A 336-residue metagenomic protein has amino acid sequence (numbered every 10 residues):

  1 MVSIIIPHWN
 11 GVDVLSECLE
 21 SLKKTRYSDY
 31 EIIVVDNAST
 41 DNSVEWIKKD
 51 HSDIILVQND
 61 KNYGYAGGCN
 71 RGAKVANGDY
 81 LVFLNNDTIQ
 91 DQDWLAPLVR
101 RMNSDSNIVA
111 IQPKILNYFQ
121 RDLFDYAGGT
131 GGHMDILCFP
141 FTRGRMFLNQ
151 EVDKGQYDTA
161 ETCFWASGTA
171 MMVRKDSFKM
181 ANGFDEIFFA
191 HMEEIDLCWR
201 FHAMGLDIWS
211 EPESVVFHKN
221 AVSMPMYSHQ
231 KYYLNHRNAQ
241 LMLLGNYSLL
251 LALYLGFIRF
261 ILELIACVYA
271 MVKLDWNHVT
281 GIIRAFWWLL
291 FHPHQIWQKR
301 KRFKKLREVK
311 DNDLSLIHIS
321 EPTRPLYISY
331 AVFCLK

Functional and structural regions predicted by a protein language model:
E20-D29: Short, acidic, metal-binding catalytic loop of nucleotide-sugar glycosyltransferases
N59-A76, N86, P97: Glycine-rich, basic loop-to-helix element that forms the pyrophosphate-binding segment of sugar-nucleotide handling
L81: Short aromatic/hydrophobic "clamp" motif used to bind/position activated sugar donors
T88-F139: Conserved donor NDP-sugar-binding/catalytic core segment of glycosyltransferases
Y126, G132, I136-T142, F147-D176 (+2 more regions): A recurrent flexible, glycine/aromatic-enriched loop bordering the glycosyltransferase active site that acts as
D158-F217: A short, conserved alpha-helix in the catalytic core of glycosyltransferases
M204-V309: Active-site-adjacent helix/loop segment of glycosyltransferases that harbors family-specific signature motifs
I317-K336: Single conserved hydrophobic/aromatic residue that forms the stacking wall/gate of nucleotide- or nucleobase-binding
